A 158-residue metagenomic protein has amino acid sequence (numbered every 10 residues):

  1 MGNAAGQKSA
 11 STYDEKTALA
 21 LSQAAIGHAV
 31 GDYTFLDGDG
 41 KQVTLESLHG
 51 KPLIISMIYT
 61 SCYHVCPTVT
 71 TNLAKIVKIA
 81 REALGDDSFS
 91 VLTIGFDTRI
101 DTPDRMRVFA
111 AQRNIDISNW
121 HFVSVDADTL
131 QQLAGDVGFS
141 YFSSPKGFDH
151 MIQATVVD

Functional and structural regions predicted by a protein language model:
M1-S11: Bacterial Sec-dependent signal peptides at the C-terminal "C-region" and cleavage site
S9-E46, T71, K78: N-terminal "domain-start" segment that seeds a small globular fold
G27-V30, L48-P52, D86-V91, D101 (+2 more regions): Extracytoplasmic
V43-L73, L92: Short active-site neighborhood of thiol/selenol oxidoreductases, capturing the structured segment around
P52, I58-S61, V77-L84, R113 (+2 more regions): Sec/Tat-exported extracytoplasmic proteins
T70-L133: Structural microenvironment flanking redox-active thiols in thiol-disulfide oxidoreductases
D116-D158: Thiol/selenol-based redox catalytic cores and closely related redox-interacting motifs
